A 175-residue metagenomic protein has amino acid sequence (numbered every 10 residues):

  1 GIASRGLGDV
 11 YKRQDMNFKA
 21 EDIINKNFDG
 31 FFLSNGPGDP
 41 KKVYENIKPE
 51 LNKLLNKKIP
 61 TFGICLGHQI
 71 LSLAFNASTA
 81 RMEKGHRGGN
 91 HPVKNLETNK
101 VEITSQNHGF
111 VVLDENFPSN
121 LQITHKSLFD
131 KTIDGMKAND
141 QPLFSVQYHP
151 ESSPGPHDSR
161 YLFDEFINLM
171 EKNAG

Functional and structural regions predicted by a protein language model:
G1-Y11: Single conserved hydrophobic/aromatic residue that forms the stacking wall/gate of nucleotide- or nucleobase-binding
R5, E21-K26: Pre-Walker A segment
D9, R13, F117-N120: Acyltransferase
R13-D22, D39-P40: Short acidic loop-to-helix transition motifs that present clustered carboxylates
Q14, M82, T124-K126, M136 (+1 more regions): Hydrophobic residues at beta-strand termini and immediately following loops that shape nucleotide-binding pockets
I24-D114, G155-L169: Cysteine-nucleophile active-site neighborhood
N99-P142: Catalytic beta-strand/loop cores that center a nucleophilic Ser/Cys/Thr and support acyl-enzyme chemistry
G135-G175: A glycine-centered loop/beta-turn motif at secondary-structure junctions
